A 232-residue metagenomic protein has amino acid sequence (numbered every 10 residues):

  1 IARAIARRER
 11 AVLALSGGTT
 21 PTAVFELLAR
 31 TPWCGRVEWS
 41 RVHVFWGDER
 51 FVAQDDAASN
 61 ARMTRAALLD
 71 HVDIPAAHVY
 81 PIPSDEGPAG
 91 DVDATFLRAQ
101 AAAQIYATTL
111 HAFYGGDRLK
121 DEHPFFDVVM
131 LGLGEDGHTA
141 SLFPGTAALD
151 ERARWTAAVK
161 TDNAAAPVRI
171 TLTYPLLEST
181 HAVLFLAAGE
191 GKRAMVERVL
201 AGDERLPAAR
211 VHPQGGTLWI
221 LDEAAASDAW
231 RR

Functional and structural regions predicted by a protein language model:
I1-L13, Q100, I105, F113: N-terminal glycine-/serine-/threonine-rich phosphate-binding loop
R7-P32: Glycine-rich N-terminal segment of FAD-binding domains in flavoprotein oxidoreductases, spanning the beta-loop-helix
L15-T20, L131-E135, A188: Glycine-rich beta-strand-to-loop/alpha-helix junction loops that act as flexible
L27-V37, R62, A66, P144-A153: A glycine- and small-aliphatic-rich helix-loop capping segment at beta-alpha/alpha-beta transitions that lines
C34-H43, V72-I74, A148-L149, P175-T180 (+1 more regions): Short, conserved loop/helix-junction motifs that constitute active-site signature segments in enzyme catalytic cores
V37-D127: Ligand-binding beta-strand-loop-alpha-helix segment within the catalytic cores of soluble metabolic enzymes
V128-P175: Class I SAM-dependent methyltransferase SAM-binding "motif I" and its flanking Rossmann-like core
P175, S179-R232: ATP/nucleoside-binding phosphotransfer catalytic cores, i.e., glycine-rich phosphate-binding loops
